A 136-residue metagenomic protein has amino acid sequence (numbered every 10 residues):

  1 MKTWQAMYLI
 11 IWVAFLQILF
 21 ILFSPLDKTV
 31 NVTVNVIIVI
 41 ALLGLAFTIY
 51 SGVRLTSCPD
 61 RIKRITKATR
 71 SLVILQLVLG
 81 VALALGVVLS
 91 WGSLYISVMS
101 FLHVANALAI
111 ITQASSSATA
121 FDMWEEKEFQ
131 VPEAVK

Functional and structural regions predicted by a protein language model:
M1-K136: Polytopic transmembrane helical bundles with strong interfacial aromatic enrichment
